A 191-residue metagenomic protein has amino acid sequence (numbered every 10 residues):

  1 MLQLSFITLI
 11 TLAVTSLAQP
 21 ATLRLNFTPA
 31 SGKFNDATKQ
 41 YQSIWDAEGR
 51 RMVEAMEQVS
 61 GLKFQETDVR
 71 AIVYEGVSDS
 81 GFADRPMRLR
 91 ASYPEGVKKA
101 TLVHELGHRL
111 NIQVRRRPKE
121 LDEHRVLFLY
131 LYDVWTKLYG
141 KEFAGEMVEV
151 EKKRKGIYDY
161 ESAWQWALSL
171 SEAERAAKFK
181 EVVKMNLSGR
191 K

Functional and structural regions predicted by a protein language model:
S5-S16: Bacterial N-terminal signal peptides
A18-P20: Boundary at the C-terminal end of the N-terminal hydrophobic targeting segment
L25-R85, L138-G140: Auxiliary, metal-adjacent structural segments of Zn-dependent hydrolase domains
R51, A55, V97, T101 (+1 more regions): Extracytoplasmic/secreted proteins, especially bacterial periplasmic and envelope-associated proteins
R85-L102, P118: Short pre-active-site segment immediately N-terminal to the catalytic Zn-binding motif
A100-Q113: Active-site recognition of the HExxH zinc-binding catalytic motif
V114-A163: Post-HExxH zinc-binding segment in Zn-dependent metallohydrolases
K152-K191: Pan-zinc metallopeptidase signature
